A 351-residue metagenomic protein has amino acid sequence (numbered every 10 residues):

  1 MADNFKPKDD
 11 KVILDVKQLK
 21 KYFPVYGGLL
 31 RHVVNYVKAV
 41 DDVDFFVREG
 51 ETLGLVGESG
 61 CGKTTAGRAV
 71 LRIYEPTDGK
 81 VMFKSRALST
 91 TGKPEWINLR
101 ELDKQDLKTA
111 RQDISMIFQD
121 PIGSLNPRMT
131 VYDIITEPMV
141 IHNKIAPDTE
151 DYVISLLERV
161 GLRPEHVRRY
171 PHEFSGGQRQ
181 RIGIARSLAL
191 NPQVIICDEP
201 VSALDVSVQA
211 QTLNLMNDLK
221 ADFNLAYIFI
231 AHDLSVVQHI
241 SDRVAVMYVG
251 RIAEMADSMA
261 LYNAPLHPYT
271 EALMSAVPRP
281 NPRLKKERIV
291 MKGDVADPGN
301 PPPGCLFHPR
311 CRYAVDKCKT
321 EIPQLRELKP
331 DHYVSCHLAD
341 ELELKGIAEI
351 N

Functional and structural regions predicted by a protein language model:
N4-V12, V25-R31, Y36, W96 (+1 more regions): Short catalytic/signature loops enriched in Gly
V56-G57: The feature captures the beta-strand-to-loop junction immediately N-terminal to the Walker
R72, I196, P200, L204 (+1 more regions): P-loop NTP-binding/switch modules centered on Walker-like glycine-rich loops
G79-I97, A110: Conserved ABC transporter NBD signature motif
P147-E165, M274: Conserved ABC ATPase "signature" region
Y170-F174, Q178: Conserved ABC ATPase signature
A189-Q193: A short, proline-enriched helix->beta-strand linker immediately N-terminal to the Walker B motif in ABC-type P-loop
